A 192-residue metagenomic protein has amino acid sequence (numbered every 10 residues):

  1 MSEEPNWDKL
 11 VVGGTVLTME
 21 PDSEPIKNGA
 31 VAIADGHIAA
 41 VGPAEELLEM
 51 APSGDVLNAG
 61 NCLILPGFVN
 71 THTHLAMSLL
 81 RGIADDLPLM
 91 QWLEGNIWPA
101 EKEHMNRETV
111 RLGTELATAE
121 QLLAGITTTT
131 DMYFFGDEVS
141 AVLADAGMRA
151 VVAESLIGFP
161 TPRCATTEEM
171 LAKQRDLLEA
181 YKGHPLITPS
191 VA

Functional and structural regions predicted by a protein language model:
S2-L10, V16-L65: Histidine-rich, glycine-flanked metal-binding segment
N6-G13, E49-Q91, E115, L122-L123: Replace "His-x-His-based motif
G14, V31, G36, N61 (+5 more regions): Divalent metal-coordination and catalytic microenvironments
L79-L112, R149-L171: Active-site gating loops and adjacent loop-to-helix segments of metal-dependent hydrolytic enzymes
L93-I97, E101-K102, L112-E115, A119-E120 (+2 more regions): Active-site gating/metal-coordination segments in enzymes
T128-T129, A150: A short hydrophobic/small-residue beta-strand
T129-F135: Divalent-metal (often Zn2+) His-rich catalytic cores of metallo-beta-lactamase-fold enzymes
E138-A192: Metal-coordinating catalytic core of metallo-dependent amide/deamination hydrolases
